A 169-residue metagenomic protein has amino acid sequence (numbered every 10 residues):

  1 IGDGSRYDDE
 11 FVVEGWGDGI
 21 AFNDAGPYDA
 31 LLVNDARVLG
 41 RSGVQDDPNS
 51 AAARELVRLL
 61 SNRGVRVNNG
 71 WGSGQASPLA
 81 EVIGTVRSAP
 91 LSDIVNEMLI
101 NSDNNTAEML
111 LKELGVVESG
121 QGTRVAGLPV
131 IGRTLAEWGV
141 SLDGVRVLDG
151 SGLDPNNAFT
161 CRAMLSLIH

Functional and structural regions predicted by a protein language model:
I1-A36: Periplasmic/cell-envelope proteins involved in peptidoglycan metabolism and beta-lactam response
R37-H169: A small/polar active-site loop signature that marks catalytic segments
